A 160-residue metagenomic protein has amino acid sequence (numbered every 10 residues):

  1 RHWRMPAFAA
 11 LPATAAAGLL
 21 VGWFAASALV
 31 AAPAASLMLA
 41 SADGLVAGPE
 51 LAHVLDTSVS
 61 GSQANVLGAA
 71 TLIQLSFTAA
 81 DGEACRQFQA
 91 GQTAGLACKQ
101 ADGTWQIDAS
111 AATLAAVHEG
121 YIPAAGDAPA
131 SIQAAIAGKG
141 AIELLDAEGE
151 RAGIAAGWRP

Functional and structural regions predicted by a protein language model:
R1, M5-A42: Single-pass transmembrane signal-anchor helices and their membrane-water interface zones
A34-P160: Polar, acidic low-complexity tracts enriched in Ser/Thr/Gln/Glu with frequent Gly/Pro and Thr-Pro motifs
